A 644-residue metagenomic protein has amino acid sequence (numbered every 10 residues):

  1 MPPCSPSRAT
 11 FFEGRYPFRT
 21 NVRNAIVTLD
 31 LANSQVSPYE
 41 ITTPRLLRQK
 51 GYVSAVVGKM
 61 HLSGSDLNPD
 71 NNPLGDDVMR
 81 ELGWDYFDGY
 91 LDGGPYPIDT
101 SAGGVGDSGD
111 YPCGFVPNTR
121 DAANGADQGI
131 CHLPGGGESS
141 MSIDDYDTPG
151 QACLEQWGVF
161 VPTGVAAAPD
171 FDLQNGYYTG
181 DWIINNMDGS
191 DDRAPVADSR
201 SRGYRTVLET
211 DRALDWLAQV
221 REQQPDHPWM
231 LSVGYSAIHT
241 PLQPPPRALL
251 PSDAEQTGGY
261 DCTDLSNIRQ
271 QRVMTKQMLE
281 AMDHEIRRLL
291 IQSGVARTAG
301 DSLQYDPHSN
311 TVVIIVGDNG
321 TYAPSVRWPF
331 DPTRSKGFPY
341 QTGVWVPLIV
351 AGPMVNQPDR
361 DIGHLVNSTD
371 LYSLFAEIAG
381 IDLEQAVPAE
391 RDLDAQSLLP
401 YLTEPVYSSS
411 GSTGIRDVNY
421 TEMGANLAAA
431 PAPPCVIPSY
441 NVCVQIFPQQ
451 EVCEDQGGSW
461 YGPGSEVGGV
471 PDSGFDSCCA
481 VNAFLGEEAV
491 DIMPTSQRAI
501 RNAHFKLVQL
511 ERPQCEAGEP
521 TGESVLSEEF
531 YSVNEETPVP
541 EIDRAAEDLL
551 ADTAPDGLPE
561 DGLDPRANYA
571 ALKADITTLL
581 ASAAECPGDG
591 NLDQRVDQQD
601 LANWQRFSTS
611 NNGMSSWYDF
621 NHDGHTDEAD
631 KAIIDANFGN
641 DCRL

Functional and structural regions predicted by a protein language model:
M1-P3, A32-I41, S199-V207, R269-H284 (+6 more regions): A short beta-strand-to-alpha-helix junction
M1-R15, V56-N68, Y90-G94, G234-P241 (+3 more regions): Short, solvent-exposed turn/loop segments enriched in Gly/Ser/Thr/Pro and often Arg
R23-N24, A32-S37, Q49-Y52, H61-P228 (+6 more regions): Formylglycine-dependent
P69-L82, P241-L242, Q292-P358, H364-N367: Histidine-centered active-site microenvironments of extracellular/periplasmic hydrolases and transferases
G83-Y86, L91-I98, S108-G109, T321-R327 (+3 more regions): C-terminal cap/loop subdomain of S1 sulfatases and analogous C-terminal strand-loop tails that border
V207-R221, E255-T311, A583-A584, G588: A long, amphipathic alpha-helix that forms part of the scaffold/cap immediately adjacent to metal-dependent active
A213-V273, N319-T333, V533-E536, I542 (+2 more regions): Active-site His/acidic residue clusters
A581-L644: Cellulosome-associated attachment modules in secreted, modular CAZymes
